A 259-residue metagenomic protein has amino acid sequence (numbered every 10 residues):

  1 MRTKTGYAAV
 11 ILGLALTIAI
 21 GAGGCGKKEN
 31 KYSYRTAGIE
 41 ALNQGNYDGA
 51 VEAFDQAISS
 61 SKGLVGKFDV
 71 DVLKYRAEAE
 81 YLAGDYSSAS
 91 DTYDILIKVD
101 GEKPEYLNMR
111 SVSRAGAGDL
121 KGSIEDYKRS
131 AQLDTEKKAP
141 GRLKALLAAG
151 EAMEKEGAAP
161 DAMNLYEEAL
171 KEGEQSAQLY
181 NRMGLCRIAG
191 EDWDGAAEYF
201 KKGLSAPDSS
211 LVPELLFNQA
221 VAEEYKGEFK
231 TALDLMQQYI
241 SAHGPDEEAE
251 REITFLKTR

Functional and structural regions predicted by a protein language model:
A22-Y75, L82: N-terminal leader/linker segments that initiate helical-solenoid repeat arrays
Y32, K67, D71, E105 (+4 more regions): Start-of-helix register in tetratricopeptide repeats
N43, L82, G116-A117, A148 (+5 more regions): Register position in tetratricopeptide repeats
F68-D71, Y75, L82, M109 (+4 more regions): Canonical tetratricopeptide repeat
P213, F217-R259: Terminal, low-structured helical/coil segments at or just beyond the last alpha-helical repeat
